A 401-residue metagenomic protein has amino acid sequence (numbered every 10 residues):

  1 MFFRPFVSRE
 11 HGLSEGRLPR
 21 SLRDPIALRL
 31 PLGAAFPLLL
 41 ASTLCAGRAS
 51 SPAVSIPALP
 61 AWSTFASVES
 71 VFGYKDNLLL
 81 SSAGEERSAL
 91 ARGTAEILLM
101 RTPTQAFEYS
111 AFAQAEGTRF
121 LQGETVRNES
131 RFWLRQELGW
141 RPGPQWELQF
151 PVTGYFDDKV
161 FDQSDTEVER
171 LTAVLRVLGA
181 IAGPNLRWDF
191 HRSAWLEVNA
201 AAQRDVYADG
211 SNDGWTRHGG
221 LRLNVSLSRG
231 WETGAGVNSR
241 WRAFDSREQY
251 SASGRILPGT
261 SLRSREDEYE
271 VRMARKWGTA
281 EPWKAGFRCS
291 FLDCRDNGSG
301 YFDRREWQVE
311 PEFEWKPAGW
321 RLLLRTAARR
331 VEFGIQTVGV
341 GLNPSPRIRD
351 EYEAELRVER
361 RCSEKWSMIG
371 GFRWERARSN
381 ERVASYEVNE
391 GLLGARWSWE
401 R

Functional and structural regions predicted by a protein language model:
M1-P60, E400-R401: Cleavable N-terminal export/targeting peptides
A46-R401: Gram-negative and organellar
